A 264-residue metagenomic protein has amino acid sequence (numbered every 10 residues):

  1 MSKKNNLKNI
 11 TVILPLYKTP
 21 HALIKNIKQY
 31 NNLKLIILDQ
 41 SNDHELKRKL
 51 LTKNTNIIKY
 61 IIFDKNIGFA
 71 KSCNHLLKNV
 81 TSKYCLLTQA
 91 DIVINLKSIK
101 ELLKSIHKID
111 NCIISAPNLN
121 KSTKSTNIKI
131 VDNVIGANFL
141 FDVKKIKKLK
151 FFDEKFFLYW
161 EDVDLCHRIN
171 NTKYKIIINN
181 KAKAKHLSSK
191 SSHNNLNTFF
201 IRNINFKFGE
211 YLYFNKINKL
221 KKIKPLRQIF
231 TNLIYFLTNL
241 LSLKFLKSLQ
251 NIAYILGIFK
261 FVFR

Functional and structural regions predicted by a protein language model:
P15-N31: Short, well-formed alpha-helical segments that are part of the catalytic scaffolds of diverse glycosyltransferases
D39-R48: A conserved acidic beta->alpha catalytic loop
F63-V80: Glycine-rich, basic loop-to-helix element that forms the pyrophosphate-binding segment of sugar-nucleotide handling
C85: Short aromatic/hydrophobic "clamp" motif used to bind/position activated sugar donors
V93-T126: Conserved donor NDP-sugar-binding/catalytic core segment of glycosyltransferases
N138-F141, K145, L149-K150, K155-K183: A short, conserved alpha-helix in the catalytic core of glycosyltransferases
I177-T198, E210: Active-site donor/metal-binding and catalytic loop motifs of nucleotide-sugar-dependent glycosylation enzymes
I201-G209, N218-R264: Non-catalytic, C-terminal membrane-associated alpha-helical segments of glycosyltransferases
